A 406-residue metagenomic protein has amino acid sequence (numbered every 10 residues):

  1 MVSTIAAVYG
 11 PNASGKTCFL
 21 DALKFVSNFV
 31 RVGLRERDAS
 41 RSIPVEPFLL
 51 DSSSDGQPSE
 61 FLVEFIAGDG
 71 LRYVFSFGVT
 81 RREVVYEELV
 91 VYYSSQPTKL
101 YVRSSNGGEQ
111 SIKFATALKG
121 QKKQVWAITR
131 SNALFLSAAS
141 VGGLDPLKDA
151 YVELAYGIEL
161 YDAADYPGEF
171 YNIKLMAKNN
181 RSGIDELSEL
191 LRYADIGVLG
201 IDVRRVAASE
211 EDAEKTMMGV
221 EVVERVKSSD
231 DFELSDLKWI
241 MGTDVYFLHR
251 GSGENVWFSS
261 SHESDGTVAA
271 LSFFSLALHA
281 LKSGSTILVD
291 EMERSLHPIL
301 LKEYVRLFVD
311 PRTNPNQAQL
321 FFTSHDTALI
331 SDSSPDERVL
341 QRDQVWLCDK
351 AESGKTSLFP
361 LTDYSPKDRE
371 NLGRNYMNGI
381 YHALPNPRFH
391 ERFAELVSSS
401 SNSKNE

Functional and structural regions predicted by a protein language model:
M1-A13, L20-V84: Conserved P-loop NTP-binding catalytic core
M1-R31, Y246-P385: Switch/communication elements of ASCE P-loop NTPase nucleotide-binding domains
M1-T4, G157-I287: Conserved NTPase motor "head" modules and their coupling/switch loops across ABC/AAA+ ATPases, GTPases, and GHKL ATPases
R41-P47, K227-S229, D326-S331: Short Pro/Gly-enriched beta-strand edge/turn motifs at strand-loop
F61-I66, L89, F247-L248: Short beta-strand segments that buttress and anchor functional surface loops
L71-M218: Electropositive, glycine-dotted interaction segments that contact anionic polymers or phosphate-rich ligands
A117-L147, I299-L301, H382-E406: Amphipathic, soluble alpha/beta structural segments
G219-E221, V226-K227, F232, P360-E406: Acidic, Mg2+-coordinating catalytic modules of nucleic-acid enzymes
